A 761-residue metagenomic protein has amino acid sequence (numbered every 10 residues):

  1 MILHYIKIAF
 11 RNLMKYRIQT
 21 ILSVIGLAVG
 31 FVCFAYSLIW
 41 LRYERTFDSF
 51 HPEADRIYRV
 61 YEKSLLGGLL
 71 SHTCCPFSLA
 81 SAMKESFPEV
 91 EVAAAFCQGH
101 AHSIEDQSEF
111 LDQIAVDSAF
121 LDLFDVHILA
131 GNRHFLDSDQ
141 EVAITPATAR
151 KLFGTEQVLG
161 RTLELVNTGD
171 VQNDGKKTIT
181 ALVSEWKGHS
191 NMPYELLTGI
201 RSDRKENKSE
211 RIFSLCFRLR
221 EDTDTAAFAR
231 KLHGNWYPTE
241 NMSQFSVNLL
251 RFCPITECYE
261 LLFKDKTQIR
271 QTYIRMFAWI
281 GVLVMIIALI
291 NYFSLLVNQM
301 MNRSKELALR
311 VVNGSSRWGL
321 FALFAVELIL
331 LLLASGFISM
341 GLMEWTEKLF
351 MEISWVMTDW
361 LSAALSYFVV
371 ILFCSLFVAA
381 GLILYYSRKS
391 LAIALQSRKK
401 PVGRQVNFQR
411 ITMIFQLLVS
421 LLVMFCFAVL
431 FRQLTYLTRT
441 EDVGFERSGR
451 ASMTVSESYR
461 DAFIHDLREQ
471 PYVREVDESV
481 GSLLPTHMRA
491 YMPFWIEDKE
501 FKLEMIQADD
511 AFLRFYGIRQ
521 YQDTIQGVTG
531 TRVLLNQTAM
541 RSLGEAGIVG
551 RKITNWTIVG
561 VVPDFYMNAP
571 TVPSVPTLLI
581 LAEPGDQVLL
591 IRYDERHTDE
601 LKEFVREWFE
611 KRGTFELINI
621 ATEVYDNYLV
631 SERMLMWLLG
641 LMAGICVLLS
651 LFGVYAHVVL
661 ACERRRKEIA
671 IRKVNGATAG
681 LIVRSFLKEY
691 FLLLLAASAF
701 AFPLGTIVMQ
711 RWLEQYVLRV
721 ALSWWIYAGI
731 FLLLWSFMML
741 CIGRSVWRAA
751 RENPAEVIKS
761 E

Functional and structural regions predicted by a protein language model:
M1-K7, S362-A363, A380-M413, R748-E761: Feature of multi-pass inner-membrane transport and sensor proteins that recognizes transmembrane helices together
L3-I6, R11-K15, Q19, H51 (+7 more regions): Membrane-helix entry/capping segments
I6-M14, I18, L22, G26 (+4 more regions): Intracellular coupling helices
K15-Y43, R270-K305, L333, F408-Q433 (+4 more regions): Hydrophobic alpha-helical transmembrane segments of multi-pass inner-membrane transport and secretion
V32, Y36, Y237, R251 (+3 more regions): Small-residue-rich transmembrane alpha-helices
S37-H102, D203, E210-R218, A229-K231 (+3 more regions): Membrane-proximal extracellular/periplasmic loop immediately following the first transmembrane helix
D117-A130, V142-I269, H465, E469-N627: Mid-to-C-terminal secondary-structure elements that act as membrane-proximal/extracytoplasmic interface segments
F263, T267-E347, M351-E352: Hydrophobic alpha-helical bundles that form the membrane domains of multi-pass transporters
